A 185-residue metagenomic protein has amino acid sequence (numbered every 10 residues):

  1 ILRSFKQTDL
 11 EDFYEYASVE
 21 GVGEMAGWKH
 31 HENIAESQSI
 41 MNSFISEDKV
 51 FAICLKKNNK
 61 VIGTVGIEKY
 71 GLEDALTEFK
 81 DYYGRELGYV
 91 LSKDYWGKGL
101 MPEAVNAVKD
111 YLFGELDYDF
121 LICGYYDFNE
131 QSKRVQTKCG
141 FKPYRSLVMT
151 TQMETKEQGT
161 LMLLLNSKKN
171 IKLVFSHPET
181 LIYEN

Functional and structural regions predicted by a protein language model:
I1-G23, V50, C54-N185: Acyl-donor (CoA/ACP) binding surface of acyl/acetyltransferases
G21-N42: Conserved GNAT-fold acetyl-CoA-binding loop/helix
N42-S43, N58: Short, charge-rich binding segments
